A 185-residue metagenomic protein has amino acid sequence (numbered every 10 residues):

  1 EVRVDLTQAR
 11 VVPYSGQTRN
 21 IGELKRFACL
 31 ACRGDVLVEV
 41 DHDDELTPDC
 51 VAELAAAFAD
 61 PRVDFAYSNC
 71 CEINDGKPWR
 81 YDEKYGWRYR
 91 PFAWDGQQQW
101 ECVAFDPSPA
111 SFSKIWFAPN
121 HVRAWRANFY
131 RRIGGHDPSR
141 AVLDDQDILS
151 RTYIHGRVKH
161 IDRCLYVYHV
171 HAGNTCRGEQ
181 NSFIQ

Functional and structural regions predicted by a protein language model:
E1-S15: Acidic donor-binding segment of Leloir-type glycosyltransferases
Y14-C32: Glycine-rich, basic loop-to-helix element that forms the pyrophosphate-binding segment of sugar-nucleotide handling
G22, R90-A124: A recurrent flexible, glycine/aromatic-enriched loop bordering the glycosyltransferase active site that acts as
L37: Short aromatic/hydrophobic "clamp" motif used to bind/position activated sugar donors
D41-E45, N69: The conserved acidic donor/metal-binding loop of glycosyltransferases
V51-F92: Conserved donor NDP-sugar-binding/catalytic core segment of glycosyltransferases
N69, K159-L165: Catalytic beta-strand/loop signature of glycosyltransferases that borders the donor
A141-I148: Acidic donor-binding loop at a coil-to-helix junction in glycosyltransferase catalytic cores that engages
